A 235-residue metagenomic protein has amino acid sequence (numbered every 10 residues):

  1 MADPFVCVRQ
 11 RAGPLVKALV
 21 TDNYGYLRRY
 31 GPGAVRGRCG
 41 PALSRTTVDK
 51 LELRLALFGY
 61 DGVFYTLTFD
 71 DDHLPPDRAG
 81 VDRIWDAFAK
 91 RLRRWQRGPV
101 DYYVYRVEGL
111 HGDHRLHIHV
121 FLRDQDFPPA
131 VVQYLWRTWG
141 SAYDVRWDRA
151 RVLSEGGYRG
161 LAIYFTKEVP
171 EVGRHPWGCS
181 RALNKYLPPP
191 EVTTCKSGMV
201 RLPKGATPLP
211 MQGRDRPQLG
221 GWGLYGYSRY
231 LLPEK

Functional and structural regions predicted by a protein language model:
M1-H114, D124-K235: Right-hand nucleic-acid polymerase module
I118-L122: Cys/His-coordinated zinc-finger cores
